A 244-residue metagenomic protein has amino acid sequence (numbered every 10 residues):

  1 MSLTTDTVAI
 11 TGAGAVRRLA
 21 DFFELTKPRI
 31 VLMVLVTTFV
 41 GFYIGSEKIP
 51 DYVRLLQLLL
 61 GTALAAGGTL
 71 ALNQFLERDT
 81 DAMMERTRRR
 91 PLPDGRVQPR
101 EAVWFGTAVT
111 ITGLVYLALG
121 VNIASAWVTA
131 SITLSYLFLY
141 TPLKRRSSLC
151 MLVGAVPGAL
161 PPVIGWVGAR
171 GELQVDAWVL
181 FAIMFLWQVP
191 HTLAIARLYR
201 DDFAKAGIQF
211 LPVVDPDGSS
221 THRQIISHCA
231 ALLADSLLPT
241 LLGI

Functional and structural regions predicted by a protein language model:
S2-R17, L76-V97, L193-S219: Cytosolic, membrane-interface loops and tails of multi-pass inner-membrane proteins
R18-I30, P91-A102, F138-P157, V213-I226: Interhelical loop and helix-boundary elements at the membrane-water interface of polytopic inner-membrane proteins
K27-I44, V156: The first (N-terminal) embedded transmembrane alpha-helix
M33, V53-G61, E101-F105, A124-V128 (+4 more regions): Alpha-helical transmembrane segments of integral membrane proteins
V36-V40, I44-R78, R86, T110 (+3 more regions): Membrane-embedded alpha-helical segments that form the functional core of polytopic membrane enzymes, especially those
R78, R86-A126, P216-L241: Multi-pass membrane catalytic core of lipid/isoprenoid biosynthesis enzymes
P99, V103-A169: Intramembrane alpha-helical segments
L180-I244: C-terminal membrane-associated helical module and adjoining short loops/tails
